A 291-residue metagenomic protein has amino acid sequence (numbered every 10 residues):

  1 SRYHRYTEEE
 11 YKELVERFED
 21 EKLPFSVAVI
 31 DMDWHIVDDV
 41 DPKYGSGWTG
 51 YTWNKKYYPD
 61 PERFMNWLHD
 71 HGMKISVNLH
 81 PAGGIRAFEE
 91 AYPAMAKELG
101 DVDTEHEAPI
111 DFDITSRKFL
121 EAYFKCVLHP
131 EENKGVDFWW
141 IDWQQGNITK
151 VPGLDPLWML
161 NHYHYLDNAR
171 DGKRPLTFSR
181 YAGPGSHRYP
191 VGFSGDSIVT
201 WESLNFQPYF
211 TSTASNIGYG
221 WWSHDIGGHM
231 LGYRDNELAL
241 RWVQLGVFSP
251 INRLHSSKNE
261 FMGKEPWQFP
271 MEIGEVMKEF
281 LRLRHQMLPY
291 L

Functional and structural regions predicted by a protein language model:
S1-L291: Catalytic-domain carbohydrate-binding cleft regions of carbohydrate-active enzymes
